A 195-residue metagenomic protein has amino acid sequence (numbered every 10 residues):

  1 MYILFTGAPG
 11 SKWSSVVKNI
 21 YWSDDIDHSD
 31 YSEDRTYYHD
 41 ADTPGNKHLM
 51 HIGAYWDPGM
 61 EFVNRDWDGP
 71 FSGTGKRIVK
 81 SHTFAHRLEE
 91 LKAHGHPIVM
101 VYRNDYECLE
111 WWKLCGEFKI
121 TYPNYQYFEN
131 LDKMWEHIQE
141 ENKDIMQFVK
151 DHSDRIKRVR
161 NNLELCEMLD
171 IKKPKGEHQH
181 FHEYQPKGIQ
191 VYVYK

Functional and structural regions predicted by a protein language model:
M1-S72, G176-Q190: PAPS-dependent sulfotransferase catalytic core
G75-K157, N162-P174: PAPS-dependent sulfotransferase catalytic domain
K195: Polar, enzyme-active/binding microenvironments
